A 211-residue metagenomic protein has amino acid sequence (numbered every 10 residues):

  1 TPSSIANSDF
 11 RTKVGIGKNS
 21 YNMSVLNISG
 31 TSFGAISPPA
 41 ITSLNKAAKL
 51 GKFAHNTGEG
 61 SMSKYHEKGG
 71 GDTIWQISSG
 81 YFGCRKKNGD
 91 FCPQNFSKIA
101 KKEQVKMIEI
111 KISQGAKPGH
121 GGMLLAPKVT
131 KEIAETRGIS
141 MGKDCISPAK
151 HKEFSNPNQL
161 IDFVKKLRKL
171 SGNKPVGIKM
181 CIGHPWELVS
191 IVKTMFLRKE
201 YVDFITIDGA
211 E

Functional and structural regions predicted by a protein language model:
T1-K49, F53-N56, S61-G70, Q76-A116 (+1 more regions): Conserved, well-structured core domains of diverse proteins
K46, E67-G69, G89-E211: Alpha/beta enzyme core
